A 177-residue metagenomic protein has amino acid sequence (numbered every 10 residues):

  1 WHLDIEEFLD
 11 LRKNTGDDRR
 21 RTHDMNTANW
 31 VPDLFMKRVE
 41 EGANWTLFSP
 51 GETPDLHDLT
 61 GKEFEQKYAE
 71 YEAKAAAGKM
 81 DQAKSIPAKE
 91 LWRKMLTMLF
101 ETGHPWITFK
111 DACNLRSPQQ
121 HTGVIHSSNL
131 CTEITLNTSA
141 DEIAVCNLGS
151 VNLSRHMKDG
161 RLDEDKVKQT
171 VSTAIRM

Functional and structural regions predicted by a protein language model:
W1-K166: Active-site cavity-forming subdomains of large catalytic enzyme subunits
N147-S150, Q169-M177: Long, well-ordered alpha-helical segments
